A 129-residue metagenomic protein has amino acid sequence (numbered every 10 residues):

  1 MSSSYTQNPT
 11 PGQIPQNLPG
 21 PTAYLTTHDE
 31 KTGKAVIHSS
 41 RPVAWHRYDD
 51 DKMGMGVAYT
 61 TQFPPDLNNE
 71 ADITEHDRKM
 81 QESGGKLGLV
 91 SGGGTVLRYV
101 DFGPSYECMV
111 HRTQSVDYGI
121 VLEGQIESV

Functional and structural regions predicted by a protein language model:
M1-I73: N-terminal leader/capping segments at the start of a protein or of a new domain
Q13-Q16, G88-L89, M109-V110: Short Gly/Pro-enriched turn/cap motifs at secondary-structure boundaries
Y24-L25, L87, Q125: Short, acidic/polar N-cap/turn motifs at the starts of alpha helices
I37, L67, L89-S91, E107: Intrinsic structural disorder
P42, S83-G84, G93-S115: Conserved short histidine dyad/triad with adjacent acidic residue
D77-L87: Compact, glycine-rich, soluble single-domain proteins
E107-T113, Y118-V129: A short beta-strand-loop-beta hairpin characteristic of the jelly-roll/cupin
